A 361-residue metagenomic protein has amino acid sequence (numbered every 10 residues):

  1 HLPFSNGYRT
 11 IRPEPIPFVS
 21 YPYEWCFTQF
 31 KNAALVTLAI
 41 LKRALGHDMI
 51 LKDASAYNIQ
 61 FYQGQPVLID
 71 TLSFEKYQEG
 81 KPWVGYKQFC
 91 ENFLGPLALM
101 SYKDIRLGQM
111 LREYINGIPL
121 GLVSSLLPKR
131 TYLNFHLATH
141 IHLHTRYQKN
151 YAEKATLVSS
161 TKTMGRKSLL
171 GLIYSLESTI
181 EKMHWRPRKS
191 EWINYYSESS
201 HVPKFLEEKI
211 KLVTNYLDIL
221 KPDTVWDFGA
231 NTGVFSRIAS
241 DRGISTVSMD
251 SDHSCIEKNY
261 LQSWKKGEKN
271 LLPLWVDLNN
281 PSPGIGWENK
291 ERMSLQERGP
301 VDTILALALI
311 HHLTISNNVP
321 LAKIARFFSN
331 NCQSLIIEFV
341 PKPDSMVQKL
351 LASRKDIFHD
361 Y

Functional and structural regions predicted by a protein language model:
I50, S55-S101: Catalytic activation segment of kinase domains across protein kinase-like and atypical kinase folds
K221-N231: Conserved class I S-adenosyl-L-methionine
T232-I244: Conserved SAM-binding loop of SAM-dependent methyltransferases across substrates and taxa, primarily the Class I
S245-D250: Conserved SAM-binding motif I beta-strand of class I
Y260-R298: S-adenosyl-L-methionine
L305: A conserved beta-strand element that flanks and buttresses the S-adenosyl-L-methionine
H312-F328: A short, conserved alpha-helix within the catalytic core of class I
F327-P343: Conserved beta-strand signature within the Rossmann-like core of class I S-adenosyl-L-methionine
